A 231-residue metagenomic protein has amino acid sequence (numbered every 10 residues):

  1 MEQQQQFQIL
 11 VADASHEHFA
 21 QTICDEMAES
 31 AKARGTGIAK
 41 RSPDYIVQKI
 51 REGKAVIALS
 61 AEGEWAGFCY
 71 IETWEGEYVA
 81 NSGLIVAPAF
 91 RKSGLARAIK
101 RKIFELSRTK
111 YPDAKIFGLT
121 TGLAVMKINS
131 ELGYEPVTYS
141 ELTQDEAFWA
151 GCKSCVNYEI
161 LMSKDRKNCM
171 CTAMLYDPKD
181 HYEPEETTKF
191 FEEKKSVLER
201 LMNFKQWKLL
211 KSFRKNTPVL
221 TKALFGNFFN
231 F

Functional and structural regions predicted by a protein language model:
M1-Q5, R108-D113, F117-F231: Terminal substrate-recognition subdomain of acyl/acetyltransferases
Q4-I23: A short beta-loop-alpha structural element at the N-terminal edge of CoA-dependent acyl/N-acetyltransferase catalytic
V11-A14, V86, T120: Conserved residues at beta->alpha junctions
A12, A61, D177-K179: Structured loops at beta-to-helix junctions and adjacent beta-edge loops in soluble globular domains
C24-F90: A conserved beta-strand-loop-helix scaffold within acyl/acetyltransferase catalytic domains
I46-V47, F104, M126: Short amphipathic alpha-helical segments and helix-helix/interface helices
V86, K92-S107, I116-G118: Conserved acetyl-CoA-binding loop-helix of GNAT-fold acetyltransferases
